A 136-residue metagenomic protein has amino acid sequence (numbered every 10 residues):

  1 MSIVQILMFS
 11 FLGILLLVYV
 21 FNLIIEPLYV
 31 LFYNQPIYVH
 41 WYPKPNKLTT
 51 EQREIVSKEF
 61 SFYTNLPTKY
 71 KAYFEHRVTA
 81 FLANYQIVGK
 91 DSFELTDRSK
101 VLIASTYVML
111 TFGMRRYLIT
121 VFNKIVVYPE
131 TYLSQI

Functional and structural regions predicted by a protein language model:
M1-Y33: N-terminal signal-anchor transmembrane alpha helix of single-pass membrane proteins, serving as the membrane-anchoring
Q5, Q52, N123: Functionally constrained cores in energy, signaling, and assembly domains
I25-G89: N-terminal topogenic membrane-targeting module
E75, T79-I136: Auxiliary, metal-adjacent structural segments of Zn-dependent hydrolase domains
